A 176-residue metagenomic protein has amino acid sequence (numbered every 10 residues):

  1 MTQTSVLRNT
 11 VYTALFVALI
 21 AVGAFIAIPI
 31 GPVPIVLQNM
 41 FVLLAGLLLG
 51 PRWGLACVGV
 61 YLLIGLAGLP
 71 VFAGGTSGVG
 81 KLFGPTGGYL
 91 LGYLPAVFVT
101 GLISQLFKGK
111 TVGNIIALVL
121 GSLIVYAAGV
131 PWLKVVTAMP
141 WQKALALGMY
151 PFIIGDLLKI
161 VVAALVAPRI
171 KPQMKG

Functional and structural regions predicted by a protein language model:
M1-A14, L147-G176: Alpha-helical transmembrane segments and their cytosolic interface
M1-L55: Hydrophobic transmembrane alpha-helices
R8, L15, V79-A127: Short helix-perturbing small/polar motifs within transmembrane alpha-helices
T10-L15, M40-L44, G54-V60, T86-L91 (+3 more regions): Hydrophobic alpha-helical transmembrane segments
A14, A18, V22, L44 (+11 more regions): Generic alpha-helical transmembrane segments of integral inner-membrane proteins, especially permease/transport modules
A24-P34, L62-A96: Interfacial aromatic-anchored transmembrane helix boundaries in multi-pass membrane proteins
L69-G75, W132-A146: Interfacial helix-loop-helix junctions of multi-pass membrane proteins
